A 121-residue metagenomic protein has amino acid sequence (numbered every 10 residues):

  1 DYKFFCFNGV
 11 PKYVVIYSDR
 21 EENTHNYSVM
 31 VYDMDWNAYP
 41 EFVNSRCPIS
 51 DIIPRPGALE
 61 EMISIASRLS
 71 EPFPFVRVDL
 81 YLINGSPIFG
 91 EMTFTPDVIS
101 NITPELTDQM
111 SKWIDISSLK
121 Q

Functional and structural regions predicted by a protein language model:
D1, D19, D33-D35, D51 (+4 more regions): Acidic-enriched, low-complexity/disordered segments with a strong bias for Aspartate over Glutamate
D1-S45: Phosphate-binding site of ATP-dependent enzymes
Y2, N23, S67, P72 (+2 more regions): Residue-level signal for the start and early helices of compact helical domains
F7-K12, S18-E22, V76, Y81-I88 (+1 more regions): Short, solvent-exposed loop/turn segments at secondary-structure junctions
E21-N23, S28-V31, I49, I99 (+2 more regions): General N-terminal targeting signals
V29-P87: A long amphipathic alpha-helix within ATP-dependent nucleotide-binding catalytic cores
L82-Q121: C-terminal active-site "lid" helix and adjoining low-complexity regulatory extension at the edge of ATP-using catalytic
